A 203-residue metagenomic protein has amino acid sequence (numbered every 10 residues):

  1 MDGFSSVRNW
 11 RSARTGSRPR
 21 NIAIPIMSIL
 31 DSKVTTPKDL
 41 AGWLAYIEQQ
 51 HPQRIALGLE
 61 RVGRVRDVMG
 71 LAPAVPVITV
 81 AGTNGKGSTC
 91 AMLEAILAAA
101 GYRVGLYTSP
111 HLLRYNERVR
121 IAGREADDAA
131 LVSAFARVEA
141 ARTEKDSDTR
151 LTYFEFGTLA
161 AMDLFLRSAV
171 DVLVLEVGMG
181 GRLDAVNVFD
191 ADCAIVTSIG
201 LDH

Functional and structural regions predicted by a protein language model:
M27-Q53: Charged, amphipathic alpha-helical linker segments immediately N-terminal to NTP-binding catalytic cores
T35-D39, Q53-I55, L59, G63-P73 (+2 more regions): ATP-dependent carboxylate-amine ligase catalytic core
I47, T83, V104, V174 (+1 more regions): Residue-level signal for inorganic ion chemistry
I78-V80: Hydrophobic anchor at the beta1->P-loop junction of P-loop NTPases
S88-R103: A conserved segment at the C-terminal end of the G1
D190-S198: Inter-motif core of Ras-like GTPase G domains
